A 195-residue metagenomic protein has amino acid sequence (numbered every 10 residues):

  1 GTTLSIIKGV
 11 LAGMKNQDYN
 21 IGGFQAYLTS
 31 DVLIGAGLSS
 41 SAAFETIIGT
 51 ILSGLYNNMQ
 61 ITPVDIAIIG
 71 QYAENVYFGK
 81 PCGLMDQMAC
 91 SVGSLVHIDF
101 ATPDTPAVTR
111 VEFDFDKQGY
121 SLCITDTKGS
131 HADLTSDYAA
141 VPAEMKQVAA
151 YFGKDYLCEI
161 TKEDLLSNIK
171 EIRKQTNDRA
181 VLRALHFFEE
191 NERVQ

Functional and structural regions predicted by a protein language model:
G1, H97-Q195: C-terminal nucleotide
G1-K117: Gly/Ser-rich oxyanion-binding loop with an adjacent helix/lid that shapes the negatively charged ligand pocket
